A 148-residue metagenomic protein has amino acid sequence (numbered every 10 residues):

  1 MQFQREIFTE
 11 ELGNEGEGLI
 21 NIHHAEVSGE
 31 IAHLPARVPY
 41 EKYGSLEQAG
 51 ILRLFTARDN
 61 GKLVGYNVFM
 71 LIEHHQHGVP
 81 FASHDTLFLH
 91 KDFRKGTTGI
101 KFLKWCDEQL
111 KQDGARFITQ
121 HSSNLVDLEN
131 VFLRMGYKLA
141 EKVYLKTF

Functional and structural regions predicted by a protein language model:
M1-L19: A short beta-loop-alpha structural element at the N-terminal edge of CoA-dependent acyl/N-acetyltransferase catalytic
N21-K42: Conserved GNAT-fold acetyl-CoA-binding loop/helix
G44-T56: A short helix-loop-beta-strand connector motif used in the catalytic cores of GNAT acetyltransferases and, in some
T56, K62-L71: Conserved beta-strand in the GNAT
E73-H84: A conserved beta-turn-beta hairpin within the catalytic core of GNAT-like acetyltransferases that forms part
D85-K95: A short, internal acetyl-CoA/4′-phosphopantetheine-binding micro-motif in the GNAT/acyltransferase core
K95-E108: Conserved acetyl-CoA-binding loop-helix of GNAT-fold acetyltransferases
I118-E129, F148: Conserved beta-strand-loop-alpha-helix junction that forms the acyl-donor binding cleft
